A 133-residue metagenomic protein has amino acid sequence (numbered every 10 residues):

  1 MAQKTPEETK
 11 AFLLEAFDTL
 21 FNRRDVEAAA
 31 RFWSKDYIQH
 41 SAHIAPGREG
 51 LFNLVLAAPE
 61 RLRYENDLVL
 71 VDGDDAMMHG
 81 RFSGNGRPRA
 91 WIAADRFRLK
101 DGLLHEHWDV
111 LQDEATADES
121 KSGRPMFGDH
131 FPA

Functional and structural regions predicted by a protein language model:
M1-A133: C-terminal and inter-domain tail/linker signature
